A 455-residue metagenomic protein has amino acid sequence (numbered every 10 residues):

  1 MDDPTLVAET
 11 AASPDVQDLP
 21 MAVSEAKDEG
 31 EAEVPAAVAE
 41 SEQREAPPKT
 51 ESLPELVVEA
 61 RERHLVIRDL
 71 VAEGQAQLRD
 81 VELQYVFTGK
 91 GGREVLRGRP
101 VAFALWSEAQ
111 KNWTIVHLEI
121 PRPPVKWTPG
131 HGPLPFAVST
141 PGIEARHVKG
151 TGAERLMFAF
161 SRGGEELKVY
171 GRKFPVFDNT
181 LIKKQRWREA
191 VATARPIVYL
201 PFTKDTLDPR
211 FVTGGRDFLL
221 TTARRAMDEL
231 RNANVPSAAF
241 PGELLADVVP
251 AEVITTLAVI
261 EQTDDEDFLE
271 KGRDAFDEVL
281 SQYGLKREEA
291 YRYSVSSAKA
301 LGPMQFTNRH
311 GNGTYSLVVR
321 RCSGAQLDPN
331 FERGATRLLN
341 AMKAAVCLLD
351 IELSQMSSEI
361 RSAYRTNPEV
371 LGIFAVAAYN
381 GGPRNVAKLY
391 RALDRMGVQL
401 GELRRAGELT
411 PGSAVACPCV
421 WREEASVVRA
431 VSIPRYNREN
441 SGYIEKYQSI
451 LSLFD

Functional and structural regions predicted by a protein language model:
M1-K299, M304, R309, R321-F331 (+2 more regions): Cell-wall glycan-active module
T314-C322: Catalytic-core environment of secreted peptidases
V376: Functional cleft and adjacent loop/helix regions within the main domain that mediate ligand binding or catalysis
